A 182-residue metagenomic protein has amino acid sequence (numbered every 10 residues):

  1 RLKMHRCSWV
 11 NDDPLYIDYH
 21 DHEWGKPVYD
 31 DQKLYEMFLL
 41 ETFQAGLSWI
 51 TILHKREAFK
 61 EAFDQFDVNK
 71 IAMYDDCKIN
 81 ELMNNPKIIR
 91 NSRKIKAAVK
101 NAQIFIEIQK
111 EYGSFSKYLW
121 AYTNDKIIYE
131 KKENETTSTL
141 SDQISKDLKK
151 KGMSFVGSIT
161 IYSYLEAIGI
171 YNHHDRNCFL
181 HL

Functional and structural regions predicted by a protein language model:
R1-L182: HhH-family (HhH-GPD) DNA N-glycosylase catalytic core used in base-excision repair
